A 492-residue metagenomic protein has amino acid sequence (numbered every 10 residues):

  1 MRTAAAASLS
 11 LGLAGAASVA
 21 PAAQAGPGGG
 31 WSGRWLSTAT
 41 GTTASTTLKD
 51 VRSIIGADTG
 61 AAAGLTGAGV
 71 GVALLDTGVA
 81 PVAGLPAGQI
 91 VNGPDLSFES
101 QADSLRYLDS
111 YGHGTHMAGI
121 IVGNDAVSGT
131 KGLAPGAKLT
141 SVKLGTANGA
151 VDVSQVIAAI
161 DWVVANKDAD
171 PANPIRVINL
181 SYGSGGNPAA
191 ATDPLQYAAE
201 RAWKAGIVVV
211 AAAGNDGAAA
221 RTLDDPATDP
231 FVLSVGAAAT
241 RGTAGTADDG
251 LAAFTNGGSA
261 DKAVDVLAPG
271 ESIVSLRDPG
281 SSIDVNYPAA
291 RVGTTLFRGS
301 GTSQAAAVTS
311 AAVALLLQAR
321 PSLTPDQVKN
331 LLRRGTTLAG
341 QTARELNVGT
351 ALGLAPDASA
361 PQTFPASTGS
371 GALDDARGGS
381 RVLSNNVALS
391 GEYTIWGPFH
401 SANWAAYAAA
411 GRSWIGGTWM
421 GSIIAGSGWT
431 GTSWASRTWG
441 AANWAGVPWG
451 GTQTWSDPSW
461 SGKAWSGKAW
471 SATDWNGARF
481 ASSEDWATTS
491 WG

Functional and structural regions predicted by a protein language model:
M1-Q24: Secretory targeting and sorting signals
A25, W31-W35, L48, T59-P94 (+9 more regions): Subtilisin-like serine protease catalytic core
W31, S53-A102, I120, I178 (+4 more regions): Acidic-leg catalytic submotif of subtilisin-like serine proteases
T46-R52, K131, I175-S181, A268 (+4 more regions): C-terminal subdomain of the subtilisin-like protease fold in secreted/lumenal serine endopeptidases
D76, K167, A227-A314, Q318 (+3 more regions): Extracellular S/T/G-rich loop segment that most often corresponds to the catalytic His/Ser-adjacent loop
V122-A126, D161, S310-Q318, R334 (+1 more regions): Short glycine/serine- and small hydrophobic-enriched flexible loop segments
A158-A172: Short, well-structured alpha-helical segments in soluble
I160, N173-R277, R333-T336: Catalytic-core segments of hydrolase enzymes
